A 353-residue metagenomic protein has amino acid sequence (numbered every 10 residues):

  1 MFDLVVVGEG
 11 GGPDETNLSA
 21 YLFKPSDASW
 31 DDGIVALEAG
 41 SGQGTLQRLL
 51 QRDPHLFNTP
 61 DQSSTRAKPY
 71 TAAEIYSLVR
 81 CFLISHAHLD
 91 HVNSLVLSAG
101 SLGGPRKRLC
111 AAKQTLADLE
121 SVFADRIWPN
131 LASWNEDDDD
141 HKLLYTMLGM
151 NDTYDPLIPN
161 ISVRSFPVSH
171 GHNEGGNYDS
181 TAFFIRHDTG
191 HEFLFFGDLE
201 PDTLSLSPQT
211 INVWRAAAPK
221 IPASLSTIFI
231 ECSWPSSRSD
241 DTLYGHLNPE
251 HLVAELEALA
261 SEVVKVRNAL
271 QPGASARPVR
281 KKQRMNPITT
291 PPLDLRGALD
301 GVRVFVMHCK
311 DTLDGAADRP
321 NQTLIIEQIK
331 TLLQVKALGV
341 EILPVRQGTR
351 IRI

Functional and structural regions predicted by a protein language model:
M1-E74, D140-I221, Q347-I353: Core dinuclear metal-dependent hydrolase active-site scaffold
F23, L46-K68, V92-S98, F123-I127 (+3 more regions): Short, well-ordered amphipathic alpha-helices
A36-G40, T59, S77-D90, C110-K113 (+4 more regions): Active-site neighborhood of phospho(di)ester-bond hydrolases with catalytic His/Asp-centered motifs
L46, D61-G103, C110, Q114: Di-metal (Zn2+ and/or Mg2+/Mn2+) metal-binding site signature of metallo-dependent hydrolases with the MBL/beta-CASP
L78, A87, S94, Q114 (+4 more regions): Acidic, Ser/Thr-rich intrinsically disordered and amphipathic helical segments
V79, R106-K107, P222-L225: Local beta-strand N-terminus motif with an aromatic residue
Q114-L144, T312-G315, P320: Active-site neighborhood of divalent metal-dependent phosphoester bond hydrolases
D202-E341, R346: Cap/insert and terminal regions of metallo-dependent hydrolase folds
